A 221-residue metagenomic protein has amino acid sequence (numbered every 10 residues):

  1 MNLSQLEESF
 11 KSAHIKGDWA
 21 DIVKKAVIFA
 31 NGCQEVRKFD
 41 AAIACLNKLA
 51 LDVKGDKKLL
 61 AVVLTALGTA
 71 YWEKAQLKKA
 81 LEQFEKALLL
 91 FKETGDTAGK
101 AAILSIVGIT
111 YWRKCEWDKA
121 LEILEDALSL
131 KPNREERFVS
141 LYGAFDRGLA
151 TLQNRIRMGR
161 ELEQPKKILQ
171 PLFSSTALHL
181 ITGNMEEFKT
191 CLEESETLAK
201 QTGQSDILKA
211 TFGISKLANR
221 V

Functional and structural regions predicted by a protein language model:
A13-H14, C33, V53, Y71 (+6 more regions): Eukaryotic all-alpha helical interaction scaffolds
K24-E35, K58-E73, A98-R113, R134-G143 (+2 more regions): Conserved alpha-helical positions within TPR/SEL1-like repeat arrays
A199-V221: Terminal, low-structured helical/coil segments at or just beyond the last alpha-helical repeat
